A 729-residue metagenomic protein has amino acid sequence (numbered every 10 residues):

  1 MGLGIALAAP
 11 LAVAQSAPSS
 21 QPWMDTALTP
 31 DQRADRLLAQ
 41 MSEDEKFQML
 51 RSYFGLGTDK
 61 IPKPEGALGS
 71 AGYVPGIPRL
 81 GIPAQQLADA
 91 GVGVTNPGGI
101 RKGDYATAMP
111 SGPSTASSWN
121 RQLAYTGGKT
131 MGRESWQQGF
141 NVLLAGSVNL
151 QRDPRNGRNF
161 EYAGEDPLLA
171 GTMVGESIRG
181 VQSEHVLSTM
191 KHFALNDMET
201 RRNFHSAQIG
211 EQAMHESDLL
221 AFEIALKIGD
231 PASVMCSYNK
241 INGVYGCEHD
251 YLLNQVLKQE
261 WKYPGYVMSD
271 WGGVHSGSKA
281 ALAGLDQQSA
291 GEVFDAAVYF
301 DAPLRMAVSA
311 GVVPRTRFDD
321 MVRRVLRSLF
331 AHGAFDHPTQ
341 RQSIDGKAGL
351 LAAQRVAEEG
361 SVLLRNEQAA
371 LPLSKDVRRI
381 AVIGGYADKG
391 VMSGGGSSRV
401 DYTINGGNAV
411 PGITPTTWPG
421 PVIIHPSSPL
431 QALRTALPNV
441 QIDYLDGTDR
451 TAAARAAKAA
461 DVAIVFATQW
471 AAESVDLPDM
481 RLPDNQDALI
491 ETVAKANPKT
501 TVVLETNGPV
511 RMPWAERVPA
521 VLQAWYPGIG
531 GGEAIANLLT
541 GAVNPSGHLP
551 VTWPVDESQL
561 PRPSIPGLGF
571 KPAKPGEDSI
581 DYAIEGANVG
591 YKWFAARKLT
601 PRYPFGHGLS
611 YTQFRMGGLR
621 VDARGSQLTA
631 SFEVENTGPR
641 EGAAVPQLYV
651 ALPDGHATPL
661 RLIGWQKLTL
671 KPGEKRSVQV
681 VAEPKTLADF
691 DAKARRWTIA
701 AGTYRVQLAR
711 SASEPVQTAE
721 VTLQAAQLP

Functional and structural regions predicted by a protein language model:
M1-L3: N-terminal export leaders
A14-F690, T698-E714, L728: Glycoside hydrolase catalytic-domain context in secreted enzymes
P715-A719: Extracellular and select intracellular beta-sandwich modules with Ser/Thr-enriched, small-residue motifs on
E720-L728: Short beta-strand edge segments in extracellular beta-sheet folds
